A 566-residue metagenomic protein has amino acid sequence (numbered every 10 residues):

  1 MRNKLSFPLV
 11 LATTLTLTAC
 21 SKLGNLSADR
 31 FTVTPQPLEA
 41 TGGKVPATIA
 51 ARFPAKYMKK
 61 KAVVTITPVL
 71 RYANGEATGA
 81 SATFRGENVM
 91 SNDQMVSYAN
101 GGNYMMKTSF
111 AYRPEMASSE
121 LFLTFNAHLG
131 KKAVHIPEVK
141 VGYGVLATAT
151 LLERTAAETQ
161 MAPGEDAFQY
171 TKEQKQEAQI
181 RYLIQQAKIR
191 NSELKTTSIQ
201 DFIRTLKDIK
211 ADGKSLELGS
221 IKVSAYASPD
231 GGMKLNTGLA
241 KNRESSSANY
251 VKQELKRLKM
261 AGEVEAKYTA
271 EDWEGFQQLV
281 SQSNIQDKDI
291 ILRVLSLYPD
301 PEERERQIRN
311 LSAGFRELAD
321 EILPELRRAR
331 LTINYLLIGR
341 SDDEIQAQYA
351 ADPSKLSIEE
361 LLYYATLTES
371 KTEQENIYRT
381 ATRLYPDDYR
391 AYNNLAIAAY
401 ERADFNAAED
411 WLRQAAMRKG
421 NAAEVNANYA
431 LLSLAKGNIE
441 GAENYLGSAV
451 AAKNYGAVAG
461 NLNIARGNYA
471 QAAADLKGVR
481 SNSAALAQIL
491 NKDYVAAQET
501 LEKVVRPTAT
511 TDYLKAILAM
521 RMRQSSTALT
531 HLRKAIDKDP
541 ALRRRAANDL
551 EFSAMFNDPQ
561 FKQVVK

Functional and structural regions predicted by a protein language model:
R2-K515, A519-K534, P540, R544-R545 (+2 more regions): N-terminal targeting segments with Sec-dependent signals, encompassing both cleavable signal peptides and non-cleavable
A547-N548, N557: Phosphate-coordinating loops and pocket residues in cytosolic domains that bind phosphorylated ligands
E551: Short, solvent-exposed cationic patches
